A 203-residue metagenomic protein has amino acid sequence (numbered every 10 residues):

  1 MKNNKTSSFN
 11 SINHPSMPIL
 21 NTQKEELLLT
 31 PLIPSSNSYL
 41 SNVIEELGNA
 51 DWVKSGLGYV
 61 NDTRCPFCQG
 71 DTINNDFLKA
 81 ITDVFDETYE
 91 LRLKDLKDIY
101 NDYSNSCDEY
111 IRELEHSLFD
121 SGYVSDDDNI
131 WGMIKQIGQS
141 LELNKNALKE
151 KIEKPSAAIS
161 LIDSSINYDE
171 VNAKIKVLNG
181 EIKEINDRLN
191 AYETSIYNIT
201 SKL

Functional and structural regions predicted by a protein language model:
M1-D62, Q69-L203: "flanking P-loop NTPase cores in genome-maintenance ATPases
